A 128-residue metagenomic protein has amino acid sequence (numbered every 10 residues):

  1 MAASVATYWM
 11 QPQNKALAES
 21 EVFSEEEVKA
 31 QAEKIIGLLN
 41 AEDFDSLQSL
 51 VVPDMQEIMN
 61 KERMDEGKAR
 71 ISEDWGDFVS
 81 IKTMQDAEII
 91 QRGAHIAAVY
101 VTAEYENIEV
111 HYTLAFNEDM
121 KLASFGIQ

Functional and structural regions predicted by a protein language model:
A2, G37, K68-I71, A98 (+2 more regions): Short linear sequence motifs
A2-N40: Short, low-complexity N-terminal intrinsically disordered segments enriched in polar/charged residues
Q31-K34, S46-L50: A general alpha-helix detector
L39, E73-G76, N117: Structural motif
Q48-A94: Short solvent-exposed beta->alpha transition segments
T83-Q128: Exposed beta-sheet edge and beta->alpha loop/turn motif
